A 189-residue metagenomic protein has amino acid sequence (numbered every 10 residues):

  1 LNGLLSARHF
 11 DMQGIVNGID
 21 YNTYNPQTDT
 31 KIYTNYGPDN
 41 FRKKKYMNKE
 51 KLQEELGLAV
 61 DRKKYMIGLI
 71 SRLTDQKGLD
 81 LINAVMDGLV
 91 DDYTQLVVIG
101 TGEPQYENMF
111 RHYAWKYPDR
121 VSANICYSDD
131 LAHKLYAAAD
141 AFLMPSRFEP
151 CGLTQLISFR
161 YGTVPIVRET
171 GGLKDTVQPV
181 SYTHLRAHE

Functional and structural regions predicted by a protein language model:
L1-V60: Donor nucleotide-sugar binding/catalytic pocket of nucleotide-sugar-dependent glycosyltransferases
D61-Q76: Conserved donor-binding/catalytic core segment of Leloir-type glycosyltransferases
T74-D87: A conserved mid-protein helix/loop that constitutes part of the nucleotide-sugar donor-binding site
T94-K134: Nucleotide-activated donor-binding/catalytic signature segment of Leloir-type glycosyltransferases, i.e., the conserved
A137-E149: Acidic donor-binding loop of glycosyltransferase active sites
V164-R168: Short hydrophobic beta-strand element within catalytic cores of glycosyltransferases and related nucleotide-activated
T183-E189: Conserved small/polar residues in nucleotide/adenosyl-binding loops
